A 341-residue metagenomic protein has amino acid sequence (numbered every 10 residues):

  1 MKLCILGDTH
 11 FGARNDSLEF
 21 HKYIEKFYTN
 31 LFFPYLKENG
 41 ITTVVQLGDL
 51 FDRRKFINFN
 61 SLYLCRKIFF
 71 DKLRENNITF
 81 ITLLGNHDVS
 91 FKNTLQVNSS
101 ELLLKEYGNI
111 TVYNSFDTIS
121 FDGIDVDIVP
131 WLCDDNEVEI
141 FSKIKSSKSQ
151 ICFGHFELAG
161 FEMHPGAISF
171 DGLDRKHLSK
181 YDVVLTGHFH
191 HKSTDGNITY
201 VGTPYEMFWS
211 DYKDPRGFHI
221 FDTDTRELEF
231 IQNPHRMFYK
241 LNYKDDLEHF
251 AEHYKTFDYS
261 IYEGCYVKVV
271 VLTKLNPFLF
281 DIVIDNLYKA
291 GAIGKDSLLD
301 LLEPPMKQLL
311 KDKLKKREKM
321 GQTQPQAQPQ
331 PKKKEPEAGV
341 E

Functional and structural regions predicted by a protein language model:
K2, T9, A13-T118, H177-Y181: Core catalytic region of metal-dependent phosphoesterases/phosphodiesterases, especially metallo-beta-lactamase-like
K2-L3, T43, I124-D125, I151 (+1 more regions): Structural motif
D8, G48-D49, G85-N86, H155 (+2 more regions): Active-site glycine-centered loops adjacent to acidic/histidine catalytic or metal-binding residues that shape
T9-F11, F153-A159, D182-S193: Histidine-centered catalytic micro-motifs
C65, L84, D88-K176, V201-P204: Conserved catalytic scaffold of divalent metal-dependent phosphoesterases
L73-N76, K143-S147, R175-K180, S260-Y262: Short, conserved loop/helix-junction motifs that constitute active-site signature segments in enzyme catalytic cores
H164-F230: Conserved beta-sheet core of the metallophosphoesterase superfamily
T223-P325, E341: Accessory, non-catalytic peripheral segments of nucleic-acid enzymes
